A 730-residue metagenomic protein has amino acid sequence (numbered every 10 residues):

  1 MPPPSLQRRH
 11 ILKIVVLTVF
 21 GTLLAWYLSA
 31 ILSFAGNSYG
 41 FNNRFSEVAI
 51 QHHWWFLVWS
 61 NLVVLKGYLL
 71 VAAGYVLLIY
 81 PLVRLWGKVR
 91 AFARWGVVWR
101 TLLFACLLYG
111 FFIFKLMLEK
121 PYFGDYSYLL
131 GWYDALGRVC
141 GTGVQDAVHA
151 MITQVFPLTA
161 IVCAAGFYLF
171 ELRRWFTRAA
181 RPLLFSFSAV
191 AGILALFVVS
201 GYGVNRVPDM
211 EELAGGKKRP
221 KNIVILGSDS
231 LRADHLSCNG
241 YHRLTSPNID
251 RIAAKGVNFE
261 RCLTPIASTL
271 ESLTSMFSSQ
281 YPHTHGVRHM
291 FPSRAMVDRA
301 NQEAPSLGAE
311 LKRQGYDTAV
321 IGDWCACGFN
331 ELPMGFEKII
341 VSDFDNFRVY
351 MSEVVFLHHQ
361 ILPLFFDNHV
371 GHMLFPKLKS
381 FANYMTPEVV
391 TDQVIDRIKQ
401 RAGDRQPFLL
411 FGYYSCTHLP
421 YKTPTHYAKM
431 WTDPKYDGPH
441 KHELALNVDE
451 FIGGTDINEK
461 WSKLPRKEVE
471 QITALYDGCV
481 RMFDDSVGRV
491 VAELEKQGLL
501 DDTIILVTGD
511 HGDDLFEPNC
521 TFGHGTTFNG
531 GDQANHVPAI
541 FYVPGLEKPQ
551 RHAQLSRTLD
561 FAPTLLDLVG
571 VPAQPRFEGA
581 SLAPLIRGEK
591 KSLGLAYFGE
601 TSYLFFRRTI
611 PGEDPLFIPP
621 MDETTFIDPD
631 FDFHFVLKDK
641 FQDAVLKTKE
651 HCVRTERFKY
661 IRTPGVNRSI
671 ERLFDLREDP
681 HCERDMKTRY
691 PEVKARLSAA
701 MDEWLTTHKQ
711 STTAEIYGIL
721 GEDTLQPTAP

Functional and structural regions predicted by a protein language model:
P2-P730: Catalytic domains that recognize anionic headgroups
